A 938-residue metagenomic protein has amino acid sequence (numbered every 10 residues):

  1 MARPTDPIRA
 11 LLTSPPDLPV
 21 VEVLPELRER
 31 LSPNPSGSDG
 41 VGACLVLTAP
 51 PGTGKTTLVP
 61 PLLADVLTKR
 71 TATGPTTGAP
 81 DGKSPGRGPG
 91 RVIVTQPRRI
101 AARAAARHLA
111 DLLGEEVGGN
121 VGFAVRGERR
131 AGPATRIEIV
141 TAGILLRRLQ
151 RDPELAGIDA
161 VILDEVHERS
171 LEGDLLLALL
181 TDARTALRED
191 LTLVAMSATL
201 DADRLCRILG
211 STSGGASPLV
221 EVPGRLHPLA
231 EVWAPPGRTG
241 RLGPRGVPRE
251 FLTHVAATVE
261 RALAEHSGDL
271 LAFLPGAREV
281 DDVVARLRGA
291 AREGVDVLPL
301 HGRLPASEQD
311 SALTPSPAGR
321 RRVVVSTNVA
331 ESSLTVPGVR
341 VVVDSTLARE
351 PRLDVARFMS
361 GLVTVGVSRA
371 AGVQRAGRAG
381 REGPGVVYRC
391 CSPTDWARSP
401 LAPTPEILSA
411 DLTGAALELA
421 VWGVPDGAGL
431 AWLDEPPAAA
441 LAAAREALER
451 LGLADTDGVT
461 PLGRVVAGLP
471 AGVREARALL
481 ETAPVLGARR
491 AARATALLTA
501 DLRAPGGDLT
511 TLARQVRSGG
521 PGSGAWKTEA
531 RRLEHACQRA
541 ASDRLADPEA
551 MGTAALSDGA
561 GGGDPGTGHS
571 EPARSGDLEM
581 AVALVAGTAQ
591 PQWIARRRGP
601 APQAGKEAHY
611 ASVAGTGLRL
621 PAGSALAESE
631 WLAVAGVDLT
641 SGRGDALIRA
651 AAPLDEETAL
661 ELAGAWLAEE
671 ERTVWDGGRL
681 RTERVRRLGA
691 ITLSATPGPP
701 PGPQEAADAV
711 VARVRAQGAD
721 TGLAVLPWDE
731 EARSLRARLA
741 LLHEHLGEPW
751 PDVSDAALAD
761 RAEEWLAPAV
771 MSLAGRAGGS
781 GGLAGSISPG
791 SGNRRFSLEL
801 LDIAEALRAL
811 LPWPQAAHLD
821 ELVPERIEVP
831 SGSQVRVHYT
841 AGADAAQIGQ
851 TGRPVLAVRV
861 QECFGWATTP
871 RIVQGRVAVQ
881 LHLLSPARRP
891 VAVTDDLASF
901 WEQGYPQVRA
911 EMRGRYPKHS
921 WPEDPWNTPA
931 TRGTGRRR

Functional and structural regions predicted by a protein language model:
M1-R474, A478, M551-S557, G561-S570 (+1 more regions): P-loop NTPase motor module signature
E22, E26, G54, L58 (+40 more regions): Generic recognition of stable, solvent-exposed alpha-helical segments in well-folded globular domains
P51, P600-L632, V835-H838, G842-L856 (+1 more regions): Segments forming glycine/polar-rich beta-alpha architectures that bind adenosine-containing cofactors
D152-H167, D174-L177, S345-R349, F358 (+5 more regions): Extended active-site and interfacial segments that coordinate phosphate-rich ligands in large catalytic machineries
I162-L163, V295-V297, R303-P305, Q309 (+2 more regions): Charge-dense polyanion-binding interfaces
A454, R489-H609, A614-G617, E630-R826 (+1 more regions): Acidic, serine/threonine- and proline-rich low-complexity intrinsically disordered segments
E805-R871, R876-V877: C-terminal accessory/binding modules appended to enzymatic or scaffolding proteins
